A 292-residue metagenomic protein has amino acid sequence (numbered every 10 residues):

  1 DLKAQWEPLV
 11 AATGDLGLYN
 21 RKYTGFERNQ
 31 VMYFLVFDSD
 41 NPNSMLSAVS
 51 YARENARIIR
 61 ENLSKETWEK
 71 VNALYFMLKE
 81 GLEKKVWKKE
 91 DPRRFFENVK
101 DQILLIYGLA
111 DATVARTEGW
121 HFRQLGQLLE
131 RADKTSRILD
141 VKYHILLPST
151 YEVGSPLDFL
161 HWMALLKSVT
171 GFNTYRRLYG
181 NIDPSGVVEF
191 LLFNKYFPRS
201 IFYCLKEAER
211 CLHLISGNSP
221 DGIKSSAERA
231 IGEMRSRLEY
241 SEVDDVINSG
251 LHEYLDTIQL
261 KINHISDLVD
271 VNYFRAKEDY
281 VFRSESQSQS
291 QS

Functional and structural regions predicted by a protein language model:
D1-S292: Alpha-helical transmembrane segments and their helix-helix packing motifs
